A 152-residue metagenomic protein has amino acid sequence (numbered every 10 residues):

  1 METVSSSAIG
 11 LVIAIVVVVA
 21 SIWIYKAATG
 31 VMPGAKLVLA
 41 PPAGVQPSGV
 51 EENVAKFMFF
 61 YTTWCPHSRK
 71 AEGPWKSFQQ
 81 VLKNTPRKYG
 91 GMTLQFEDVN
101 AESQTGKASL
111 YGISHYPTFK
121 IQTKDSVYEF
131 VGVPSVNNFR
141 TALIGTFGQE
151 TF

Functional and structural regions predicted by a protein language model:
M1-G30, W75: Single-pass alpha-helical membrane anchors
A27-G49, V54: Ser/Thr/Pro/Gly-rich low-complexity linker/stalk segments immediately outside membranes or between
G44-N84: Local sequence-structure signature of Cys/Sec-based thiol-disulfide redox active-site neighborhoods
K56-F59, Q95-D98, T118-K120, E129: Beta-strand cores of modular interaction/reader domains in eukaryotic scaffold and signaling proteins, especially PDZ
F60, Q79, N84-G106, V133: Thiol-based oxidoreductase modules, predominantly thioredoxin-like and allied folds used for disulfide exchange
E72-Q79, T105, V136, R140: Extracytoplasmic/secreted envelope proteins and their assembly/folding machinery, especially bacterial periplasmic
S109-S114: A short glycine-leucine-enriched loop at secondary-structure breakpoints that most characteristically corresponds
H115-F152: Non-catalytic, surface beta->alpha helical segment in thiol-disulfide oxidoreductase systems
